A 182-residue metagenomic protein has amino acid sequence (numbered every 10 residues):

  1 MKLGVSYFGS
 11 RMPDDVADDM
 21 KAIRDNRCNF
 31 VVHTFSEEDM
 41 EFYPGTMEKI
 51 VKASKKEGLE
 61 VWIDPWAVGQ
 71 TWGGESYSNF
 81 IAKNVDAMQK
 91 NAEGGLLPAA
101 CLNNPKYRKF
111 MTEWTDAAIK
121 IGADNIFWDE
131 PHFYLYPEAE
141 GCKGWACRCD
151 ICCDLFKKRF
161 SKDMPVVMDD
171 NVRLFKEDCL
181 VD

Functional and structural regions predicted by a protein language model:
M1-M12: An acidic-aromatic substrate-binding cleft motif
G4-S6, F30-T34, W62-I63, N125-W128: Structural recognition of the beta-strand scaffold that forms the well-ordered cores of secreted hydrolase catalytic
S10-M40, K120-A123: Catalytic domains of carbohydrate-active enzymes, especially glycoside hydrolases
S10-R11, M40-E41, P105-K106, G144: Residue-level marker of alpha-helix boundaries and capping positions
V16, Y43, M47, Y107 (+1 more regions): Aromatic/hydrophobic pocket-lining residues that form the small-molecule binding cavity in soluble enzyme cores
D18-A22, T46-A53, W114: A general structural detector for well-ordered alpha-helical segments in enzyme core domains, enriched
E48-G94, N125-L135: Glycine-rich, aromatic-flanked loop segments that form ligand/cofactor-binding clefts across common enzyme folds
E93-D182: Polysaccharide-binding and catalytic clefts of secreted carbohydrate-active enzymes
